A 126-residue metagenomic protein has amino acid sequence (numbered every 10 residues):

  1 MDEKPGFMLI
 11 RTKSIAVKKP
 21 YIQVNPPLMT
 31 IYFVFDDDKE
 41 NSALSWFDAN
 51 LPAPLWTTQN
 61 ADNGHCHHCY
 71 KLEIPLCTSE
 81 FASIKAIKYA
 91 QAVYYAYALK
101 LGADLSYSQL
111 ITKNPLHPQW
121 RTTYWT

Functional and structural regions predicted by a protein language model:
M1, G6-K13, K19, D38 (+1 more regions): Catalytic "initiation/cleavage/transfer" segments centered on a nucleophilic residue and adjacent nucleic-acid-engaging
M1-C66, L72-K88: Signature for HUH/AEP ssDNA processing cores
N63-C69, A98-A103: Short C-terminal domain-edge/linker segments immediately following a structured domain
